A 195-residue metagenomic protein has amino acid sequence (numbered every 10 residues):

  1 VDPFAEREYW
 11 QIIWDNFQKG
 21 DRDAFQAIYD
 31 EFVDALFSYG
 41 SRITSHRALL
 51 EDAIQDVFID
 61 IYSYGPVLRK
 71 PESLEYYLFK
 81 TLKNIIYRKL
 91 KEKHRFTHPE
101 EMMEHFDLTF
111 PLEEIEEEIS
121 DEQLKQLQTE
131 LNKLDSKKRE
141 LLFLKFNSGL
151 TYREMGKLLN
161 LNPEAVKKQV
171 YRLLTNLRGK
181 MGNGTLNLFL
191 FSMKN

Functional and structural regions predicted by a protein language model:
V1-D34, N195: N-terminal module of bacterial RNA polymerase sigma factors
D2-A5, N16, L174-N195: C-terminal edge and immediately downstream basic/flexible tail or linker adjoining helix-turn-helix-like DNA-binding
Q18-K19, D56-S73, E92-K93: Sigma70-family region 2
S38, D52-I59, E72-N84: Structural recognition of an alpha-helix C-terminal capping motif at a helix-to-coil junction
P66-K70, K80-E100: Arg/Lys-rich amphipathic alpha helix in sigma70-family domain 2
K83, Y87, R153, K157-N183: DNA-recognition helix of helix-turn-helix
F96-S120: Internal acidic/polar
L141-K145: A short pre-motif secondary-structure segment
